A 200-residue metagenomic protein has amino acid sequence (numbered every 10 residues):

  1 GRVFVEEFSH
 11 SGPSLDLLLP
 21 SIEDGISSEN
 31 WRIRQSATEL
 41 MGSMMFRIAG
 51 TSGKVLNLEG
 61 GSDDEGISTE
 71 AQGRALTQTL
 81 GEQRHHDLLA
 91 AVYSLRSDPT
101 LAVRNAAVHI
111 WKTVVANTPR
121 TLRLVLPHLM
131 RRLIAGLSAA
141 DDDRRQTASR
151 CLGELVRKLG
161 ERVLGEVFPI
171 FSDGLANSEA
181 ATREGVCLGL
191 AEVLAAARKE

Functional and structural regions predicted by a protein language model:
G1-F8, I26, L40-A49, R96 (+5 more regions): Hydrophobic residues within the alpha-helices of tandem HEAT/HEAT-like
S9, W31, A75, T79 (+4 more regions): Charge-dense, low-complexity intrinsically disordered segments
G12, L101-V103: Alpha-helix boundary/capping segments in eukaryotic regulatory proteins
G12-I26, T51-R96, L122-L137, E161-A176 (+1 more regions): HEAT/HEAT-like alpha-solenoid repeats
E29-N30, P99-T100, A140-D141, S178-E179: Short inter-helical turns and helix N-cap capping residues of alpha-solenoid HEAT/ARM repeat scaffolds
A37-T38, F46, G61-I67, A75-L76 (+3 more regions): Long, low-complexity, highly charged intrinsically disordered regions
